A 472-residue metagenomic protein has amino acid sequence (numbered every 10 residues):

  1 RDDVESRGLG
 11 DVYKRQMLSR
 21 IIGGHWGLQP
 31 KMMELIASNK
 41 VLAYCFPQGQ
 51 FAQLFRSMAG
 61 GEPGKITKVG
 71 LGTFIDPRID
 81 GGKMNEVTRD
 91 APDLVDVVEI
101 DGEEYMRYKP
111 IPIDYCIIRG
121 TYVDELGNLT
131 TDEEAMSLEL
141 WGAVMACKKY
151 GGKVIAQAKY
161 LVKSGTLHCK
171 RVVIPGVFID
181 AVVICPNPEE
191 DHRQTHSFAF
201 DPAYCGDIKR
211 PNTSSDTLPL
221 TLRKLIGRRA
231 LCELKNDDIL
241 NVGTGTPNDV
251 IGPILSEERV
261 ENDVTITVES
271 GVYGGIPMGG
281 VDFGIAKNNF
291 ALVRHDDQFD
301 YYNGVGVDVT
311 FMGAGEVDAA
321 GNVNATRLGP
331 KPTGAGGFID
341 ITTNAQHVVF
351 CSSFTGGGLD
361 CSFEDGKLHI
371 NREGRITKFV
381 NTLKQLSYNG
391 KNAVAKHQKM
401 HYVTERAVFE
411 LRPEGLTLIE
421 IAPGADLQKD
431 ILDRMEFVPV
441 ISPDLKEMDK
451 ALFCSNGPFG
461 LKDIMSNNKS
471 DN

Functional and structural regions predicted by a protein language model:
R1, M17-G23, L42-F46, G64-T67 (+1 more regions): Short hydrophobic/aromatic-enriched beta-strand-loop microsegments
D2-Y13: Single conserved hydrophobic/aromatic residue that forms the stacking wall/gate of nucleotide- or nucleobase-binding
K14-L18, A230-I239, P413-E414: Short, surface-exposed connector motifs at secondary-structure boundaries
R20, Y115, V309-F311: Short, Asp-centered acidic motifs that coordinate Mg2+ and/or phosphate in catalytic or ligand-binding sites
G23, K31, L35-S215, G227 (+1 more regions): Internal alpha/beta core interface subdomains
Q29, A52-Q53, S57-G64, P77 (+4 more regions): Glycine-rich anion/phosphate-binding loop at the beta-strand->alpha-helix junction
D216-P247: Cofactor-pocket helix-loop regions in the catalytic cores of large enzyme subunits
